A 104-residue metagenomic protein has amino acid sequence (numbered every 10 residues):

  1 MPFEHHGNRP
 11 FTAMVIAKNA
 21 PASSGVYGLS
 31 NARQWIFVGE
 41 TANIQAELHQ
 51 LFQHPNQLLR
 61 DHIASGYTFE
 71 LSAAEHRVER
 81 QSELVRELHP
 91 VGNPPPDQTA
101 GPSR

Functional and structural regions predicted by a protein language model:
M1-Q50, E70-R86, S103-R104: GIY-YIG nuclease catalytic motif and its immediate N-terminal context
N19, P55-N56: Short, flexible segments with low predicted structural confidence
G28, A64-S65: General secondary-structure edge motif
L48-P55, H62, T68: A broadly used, surface-exposed interaction patch
Q57-I63, V78-E79, V91: Charge-biased low-complexity segments
L84, P90-P94: C-terminal structural segments of small proteins and small subunits
P94-R104: Short, charged, intrinsically disordered terminal tails
